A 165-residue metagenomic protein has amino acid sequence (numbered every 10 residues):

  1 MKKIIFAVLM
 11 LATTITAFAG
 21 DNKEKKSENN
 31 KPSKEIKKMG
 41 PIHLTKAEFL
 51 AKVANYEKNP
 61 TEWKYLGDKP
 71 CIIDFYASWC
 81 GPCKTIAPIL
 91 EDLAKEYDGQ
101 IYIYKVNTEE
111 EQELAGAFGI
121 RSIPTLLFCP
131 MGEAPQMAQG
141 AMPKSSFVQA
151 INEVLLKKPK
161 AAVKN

Functional and structural regions predicted by a protein language model:
M1-L50, P159-N165: N-terminal targeting signals for export/organelle localization
L44, E48, C71-D74, T85 (+2 more regions): Extracytoplasmic/secreted proteins, especially bacterial periplasmic and envelope-associated proteins
T45-P70: A short beta-strand-turn-helix
D68-C71, F75-W79, S122: Short pre-active-site segment immediately N-terminal to redox-active cysteine/selenocysteine motifs in thiol-based
D68-C71, G99-I101, M131: Loop/turn elements at helix/coil->beta-strand transitions in domains of secreted/extracellular proteins
F75, I86-E113, I120: Thiol-based oxidoreductase modules, predominantly thioredoxin-like and allied folds used for disulfide exchange
S78-T85, T125: C-type cytochrome heme c attachment motif
S122, L127-N165: Non-catalytic, surface beta->alpha helical segment in thiol-disulfide oxidoreductase systems
